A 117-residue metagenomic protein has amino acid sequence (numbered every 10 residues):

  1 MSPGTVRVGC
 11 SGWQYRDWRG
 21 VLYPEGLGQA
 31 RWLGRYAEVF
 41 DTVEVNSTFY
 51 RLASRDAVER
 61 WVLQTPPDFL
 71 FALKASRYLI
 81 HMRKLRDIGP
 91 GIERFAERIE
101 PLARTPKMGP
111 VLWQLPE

Functional and structural regions predicted by a protein language model:
M1-E117: Residues lining hydrophobic/aromatic ligand-binding pockets adjacent to catalytic sites
